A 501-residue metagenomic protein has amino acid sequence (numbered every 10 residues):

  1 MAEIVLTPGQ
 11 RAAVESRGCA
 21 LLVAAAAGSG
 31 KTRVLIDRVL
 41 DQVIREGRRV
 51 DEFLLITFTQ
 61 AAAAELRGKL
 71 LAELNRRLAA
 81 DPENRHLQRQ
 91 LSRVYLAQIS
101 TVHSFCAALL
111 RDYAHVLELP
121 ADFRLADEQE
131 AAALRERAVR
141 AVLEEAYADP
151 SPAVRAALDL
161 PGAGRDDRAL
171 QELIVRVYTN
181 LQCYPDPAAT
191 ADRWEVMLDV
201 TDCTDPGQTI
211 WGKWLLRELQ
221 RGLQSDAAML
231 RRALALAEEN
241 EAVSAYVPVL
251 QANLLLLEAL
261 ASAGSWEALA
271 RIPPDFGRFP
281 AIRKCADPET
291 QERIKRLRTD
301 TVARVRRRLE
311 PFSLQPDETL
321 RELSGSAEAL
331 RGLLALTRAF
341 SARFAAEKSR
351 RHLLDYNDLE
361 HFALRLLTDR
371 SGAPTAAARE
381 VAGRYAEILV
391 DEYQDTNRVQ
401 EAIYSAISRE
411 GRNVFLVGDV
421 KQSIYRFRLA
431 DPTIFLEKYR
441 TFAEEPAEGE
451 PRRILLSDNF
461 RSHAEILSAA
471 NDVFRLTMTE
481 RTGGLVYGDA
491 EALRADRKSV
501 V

Functional and structural regions predicted by a protein language model:
M1-A2: Acidic, low-complexity intrinsically disordered tails
L6-G9, V14-E15, A20-A24, V34 (+12 more regions): Conserved helicase NTPase motor core
G30-K31: Conserved glycine(s) of the Walker
V34-R48, F442: Walker A/P-loop NTP-binding motif
V50-D159, I210, W214, T433-E437 (+3 more regions): Conserved P-loop NTPase-based nucleic-acid remodeling module centered on helicase motor cores
E52, Q171-L354, E450-P451: Conserved ATP-driven helicase/translocase motor core recognized via long, highly charged RecA-like/P-loop NTPase domain
H86-R93, R440-G449, R497-S499: Short, conserved catalytic or adaptor-binding loops enriched in Gly and charged residues
G164-T179, L455-V501: Helicase-core coupling region on the C-terminal RecA-like lobe
